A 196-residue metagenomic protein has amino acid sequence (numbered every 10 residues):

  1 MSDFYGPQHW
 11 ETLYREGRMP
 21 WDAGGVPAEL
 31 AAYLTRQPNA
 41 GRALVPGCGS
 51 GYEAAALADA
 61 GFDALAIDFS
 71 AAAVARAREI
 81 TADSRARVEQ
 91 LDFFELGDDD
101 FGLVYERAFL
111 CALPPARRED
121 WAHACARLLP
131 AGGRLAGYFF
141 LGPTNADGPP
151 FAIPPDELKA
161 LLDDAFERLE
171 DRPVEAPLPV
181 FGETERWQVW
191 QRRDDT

Functional and structural regions predicted by a protein language model:
M1-V45, G49-D99, P115-T196: Class I (Rossmann-like) S-adenosyl-L-methionine-dependent methyltransferase catalytic domain, capturing the SAM-binding
G102: Residue-level marker of regulatory loop/turn positions in helix-turn-helix DNA-binding domains and in histidine
Y105: A conserved beta-strand element that flanks and buttresses the S-adenosyl-L-methionine
A108, A112: Short catalytic micro-motifs in class I SAM-dependent methyltransferases
